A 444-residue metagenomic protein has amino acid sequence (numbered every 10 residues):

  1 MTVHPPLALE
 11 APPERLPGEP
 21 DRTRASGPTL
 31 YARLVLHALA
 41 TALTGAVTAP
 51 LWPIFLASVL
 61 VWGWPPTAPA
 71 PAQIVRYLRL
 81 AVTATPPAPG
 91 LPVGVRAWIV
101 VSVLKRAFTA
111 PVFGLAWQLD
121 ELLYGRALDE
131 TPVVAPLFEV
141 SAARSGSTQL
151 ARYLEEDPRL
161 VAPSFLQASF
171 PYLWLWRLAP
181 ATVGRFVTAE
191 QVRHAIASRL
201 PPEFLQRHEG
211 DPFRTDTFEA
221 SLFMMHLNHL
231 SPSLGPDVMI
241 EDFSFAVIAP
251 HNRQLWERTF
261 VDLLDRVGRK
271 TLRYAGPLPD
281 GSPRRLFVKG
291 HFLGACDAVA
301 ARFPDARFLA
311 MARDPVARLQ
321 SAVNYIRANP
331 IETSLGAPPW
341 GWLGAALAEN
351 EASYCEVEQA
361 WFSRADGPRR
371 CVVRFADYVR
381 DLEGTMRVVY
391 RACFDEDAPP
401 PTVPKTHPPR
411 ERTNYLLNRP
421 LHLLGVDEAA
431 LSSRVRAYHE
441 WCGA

Functional and structural regions predicted by a protein language model:
T2-V112, H251-Q254, G268, L286 (+2 more regions): PAPS-dependent sulfotransferases, especially Golgi type II membrane carbohydrate sulfotransferases
K105-A127: N-terminal pre-Walker A segment at the start of P-loop NTPase domains
L128-V134: Phosphate-binding P-loop
E139-D157: Glycine-rich phosphate-binding P-loop
V140-A142, F287-H291, A312-R313, F375: Short His-Asn-centered micro-motif
D157-L166: Post-Walker A helix-loop "phosphate-sensing" segment adjacent to the P-loop in P-loop NTPases
S169-L286: PAPS-dependent sulfation machinery
V299-N324: Conserved phosphate-donor/acceptor-positioning beta-strand/loop module used by diverse small-molecule
